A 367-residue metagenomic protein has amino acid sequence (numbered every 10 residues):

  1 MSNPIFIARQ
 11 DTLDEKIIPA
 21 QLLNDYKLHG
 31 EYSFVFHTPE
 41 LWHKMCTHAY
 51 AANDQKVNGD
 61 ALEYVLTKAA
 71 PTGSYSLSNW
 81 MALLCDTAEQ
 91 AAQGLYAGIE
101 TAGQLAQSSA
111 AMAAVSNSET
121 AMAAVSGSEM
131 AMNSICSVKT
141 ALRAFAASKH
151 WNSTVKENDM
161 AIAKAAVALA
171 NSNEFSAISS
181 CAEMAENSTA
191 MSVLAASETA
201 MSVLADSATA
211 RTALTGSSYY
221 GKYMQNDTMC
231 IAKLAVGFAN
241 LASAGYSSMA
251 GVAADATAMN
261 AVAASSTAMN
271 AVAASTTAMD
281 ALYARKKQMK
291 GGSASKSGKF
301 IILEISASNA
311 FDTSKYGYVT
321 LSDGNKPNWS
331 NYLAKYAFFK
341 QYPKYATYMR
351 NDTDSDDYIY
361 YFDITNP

Functional and structural regions predicted by a protein language model:
M1-S2, P367: Initiator methionine at the very start of the polypeptide chain
S2-F300, E304-S322, W329-Y332, Y336 (+1 more regions): General marker for long, soluble alpha-helical cores
K326-P327, T347: Short, well-structured beta-strand segments within conserved domains
F338-T353: Noncatalytic modules at the cell exterior or secretory-pathway interfaces, chiefly beta-strand-rich lectin/adhesion
T353-P367: C-terminal interaction-tip segments
